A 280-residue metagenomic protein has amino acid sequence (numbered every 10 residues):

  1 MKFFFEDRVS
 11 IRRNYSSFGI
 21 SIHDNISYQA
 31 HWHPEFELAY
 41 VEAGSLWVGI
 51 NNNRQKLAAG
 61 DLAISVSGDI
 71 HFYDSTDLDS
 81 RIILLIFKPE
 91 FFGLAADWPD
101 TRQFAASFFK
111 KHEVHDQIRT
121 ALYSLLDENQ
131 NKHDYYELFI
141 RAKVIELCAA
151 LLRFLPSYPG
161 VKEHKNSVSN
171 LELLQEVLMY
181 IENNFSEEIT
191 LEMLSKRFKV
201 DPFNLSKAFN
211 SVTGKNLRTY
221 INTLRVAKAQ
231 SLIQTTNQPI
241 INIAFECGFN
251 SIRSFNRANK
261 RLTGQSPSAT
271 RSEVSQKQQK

Functional and structural regions predicted by a protein language model:
M1-A58, L62, S75-D77, T101 (+2 more regions): Generic protein-terminus/edge-of-domain signal
M1-I22, S65-D134, C148-G160: A hydrophobic/aromatic-rich effector-binding and dimerization subdomain of bacterial HTH-type transcriptional regulators
A105-D116, N129-I140, C148-N183, E187 (+3 more regions): Short, Lys/Arg-enriched, Trp-marked, Pro/Gly-tolerant hinge/linker segments that flank
E176, L224-K228, K277: Alpha-helical structural segments
E182, E188-V226, Q238, A244-E273: Basic/polar phosphate-binding segments, predominantly the helix-turn-helix DNA-binding elements of transcriptional
